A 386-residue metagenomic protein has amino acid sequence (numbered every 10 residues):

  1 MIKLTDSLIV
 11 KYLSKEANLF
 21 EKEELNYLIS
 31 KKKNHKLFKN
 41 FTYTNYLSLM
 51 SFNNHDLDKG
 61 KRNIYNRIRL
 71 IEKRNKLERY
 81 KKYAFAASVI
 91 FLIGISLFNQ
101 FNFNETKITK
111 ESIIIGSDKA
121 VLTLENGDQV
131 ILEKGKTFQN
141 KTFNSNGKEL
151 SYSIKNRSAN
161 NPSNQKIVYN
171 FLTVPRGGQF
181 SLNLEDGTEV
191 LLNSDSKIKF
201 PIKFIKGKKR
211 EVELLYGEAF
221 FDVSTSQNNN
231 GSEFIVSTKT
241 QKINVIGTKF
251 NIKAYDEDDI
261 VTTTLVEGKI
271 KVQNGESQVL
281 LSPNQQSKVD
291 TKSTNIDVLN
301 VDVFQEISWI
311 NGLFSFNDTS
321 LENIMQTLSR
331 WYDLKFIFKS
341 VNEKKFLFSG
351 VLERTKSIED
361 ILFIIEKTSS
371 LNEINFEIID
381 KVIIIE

Functional and structural regions predicted by a protein language model:
M1-L8, K22-N26, S30, N34-G116 (+1 more regions): Membrane-interface anchoring determinants
S7-K11, E23, N311, L347: Positions in alpha-helical segments
K11-S14, T188: A short, ordered amphipathic alpha-helix with a cationic face
L13, A17, K32-N34, Y332: Short alpha-helix boundary/capping elements
L13, N26, F52-D56, F316 (+1 more regions): A general boundary/transition motif marking the beginning of the first structured unit of a protein
I68, E72-F85, I95-E386: A residue-level detector for the "anchor" residue at the start of short, highly conserved motifs
